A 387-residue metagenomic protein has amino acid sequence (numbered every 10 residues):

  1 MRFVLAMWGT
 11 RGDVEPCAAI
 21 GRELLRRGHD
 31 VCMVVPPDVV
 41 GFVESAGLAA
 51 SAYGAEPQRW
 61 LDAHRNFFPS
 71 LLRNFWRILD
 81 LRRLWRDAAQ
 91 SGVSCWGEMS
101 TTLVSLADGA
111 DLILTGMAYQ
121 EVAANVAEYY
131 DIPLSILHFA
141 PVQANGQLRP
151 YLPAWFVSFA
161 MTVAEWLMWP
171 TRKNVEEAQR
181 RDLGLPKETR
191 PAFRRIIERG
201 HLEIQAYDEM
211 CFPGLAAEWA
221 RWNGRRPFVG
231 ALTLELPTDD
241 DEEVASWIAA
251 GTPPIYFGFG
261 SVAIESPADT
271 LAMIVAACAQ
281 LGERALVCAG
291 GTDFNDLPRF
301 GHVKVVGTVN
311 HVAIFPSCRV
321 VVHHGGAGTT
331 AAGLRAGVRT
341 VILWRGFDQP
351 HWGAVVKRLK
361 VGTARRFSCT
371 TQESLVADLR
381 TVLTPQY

Functional and structural regions predicted by a protein language model:
M1-A52, D108: N-terminal subdomain of nucleotide-sugar transferases
G21, I113-T115, V306-A354: A donor-sugar binding/catalytic signature common to diverse glycosyltransferases and related nucleotide-sugar
V34-V40, A118-V122, D208-F212, A289-N295: Short, polar loop motifs at secondary-structure junctions
Y53-G109, W166-W169, E176: Phosphate/nucleotide-donor binding subsite
G92-T162, M210: Conserved nucleotide-sugar donor-interacting segment of glycosyltransferase catalytic cores, predominantly GT-B
P133-P213, R221-R225: Active-site-proximal region of nucleotide-activated glycan assembly enzymes, centered on histidine/acidic-rich loops
E209-V320: Donor-nucleotide binding loops and adjacent catalytic segments primarily of GT-B fold Leloir glycosyltransferases
G328-Q386: Catalytic binding pocket for nucleotide-activated donors in carbohydrate/polymer assembly enzymes
